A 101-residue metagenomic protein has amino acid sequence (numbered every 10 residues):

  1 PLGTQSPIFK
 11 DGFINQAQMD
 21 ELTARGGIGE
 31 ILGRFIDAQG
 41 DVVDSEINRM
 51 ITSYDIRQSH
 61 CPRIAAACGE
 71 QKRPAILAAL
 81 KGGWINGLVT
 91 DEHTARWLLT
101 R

Functional and structural regions predicted by a protein language model:
P1-R101: Conserved phosphate- and dinucleotide-binding cores of soluble alpha/beta proteins, encompassing both enzyme active
